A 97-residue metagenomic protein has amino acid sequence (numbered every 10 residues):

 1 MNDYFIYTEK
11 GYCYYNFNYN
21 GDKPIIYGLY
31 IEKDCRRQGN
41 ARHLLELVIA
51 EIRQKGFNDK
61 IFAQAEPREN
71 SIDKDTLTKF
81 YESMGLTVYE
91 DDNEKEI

Functional and structural regions predicted by a protein language model:
M1-Y14: Conserved beta-hairpin
Y14-N16, Y27: A short, structured beta-strand/loop element
N16-N20, Y89: Short beta-strand micro-motifs enriched in acidic
G21-K33: Conserved acetyl-CoA binding element of GNAT-fold acetyltransferases
I31, R37-A50: Conserved acetyl-CoA-binding loop-helix of GNAT-fold acetyltransferases
I52-I72: Conserved GNAT acetyl-CoA-binding A-motif
E66-E90: Conserved active-site alpha-helix within GNAT-family acetyltransferase domains
D91-I97: STAS-like cytosolic regulatory interaction modules
